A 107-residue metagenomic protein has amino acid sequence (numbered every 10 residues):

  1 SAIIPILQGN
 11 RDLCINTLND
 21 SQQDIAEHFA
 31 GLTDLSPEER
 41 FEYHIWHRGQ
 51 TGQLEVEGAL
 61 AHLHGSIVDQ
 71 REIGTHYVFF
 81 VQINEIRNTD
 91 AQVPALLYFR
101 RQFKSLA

Functional and structural regions predicted by a protein language model:
S1-A107: Basic, polyanion-binding surface patches
